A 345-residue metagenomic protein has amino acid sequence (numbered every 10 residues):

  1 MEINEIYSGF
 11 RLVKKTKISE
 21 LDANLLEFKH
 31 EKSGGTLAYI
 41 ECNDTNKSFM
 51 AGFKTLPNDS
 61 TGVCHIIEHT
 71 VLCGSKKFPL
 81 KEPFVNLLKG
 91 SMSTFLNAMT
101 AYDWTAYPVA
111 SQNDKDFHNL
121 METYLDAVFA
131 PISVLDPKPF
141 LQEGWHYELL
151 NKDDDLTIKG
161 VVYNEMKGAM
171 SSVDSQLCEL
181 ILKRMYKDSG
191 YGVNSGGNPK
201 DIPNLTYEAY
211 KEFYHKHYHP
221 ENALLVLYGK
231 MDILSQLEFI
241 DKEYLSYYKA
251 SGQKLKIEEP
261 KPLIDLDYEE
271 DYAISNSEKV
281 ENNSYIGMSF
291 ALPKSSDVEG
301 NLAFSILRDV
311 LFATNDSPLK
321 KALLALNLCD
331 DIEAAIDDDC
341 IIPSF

Functional and structural regions predicted by a protein language model:
M1-D44: N- or domain-start disorder-to-order transition segments that initiate the globular core
M1-S8, L56, T70-L263, K279-D297 (+2 more regions): Charge-rich, well-structured scaffold segments of protease-associated domains
N24-E31, L266-E278: Short acidic-hydrophobic surface loop/beta-edge motif
K32, N43, I274, E278 (+1 more regions): A broadly conserved detector of short glycine/acidic/proline-rich loop/turn motifs that flank catalytic sites and bind
L37-I40, E212-K216, Y268-S277: Short, surface-exposed beta-strand/loop micro-motifs that present aromatic residues
T45-F49: Short, conserved catalytic-motif segment at the N-terminal edge
G52-G62: Short pre-active-site segment immediately N-terminal to the catalytic Zn-binding motif
V63, I67-V71: Active-site His/Glu-centered metal-binding helix of metallohydrolases
